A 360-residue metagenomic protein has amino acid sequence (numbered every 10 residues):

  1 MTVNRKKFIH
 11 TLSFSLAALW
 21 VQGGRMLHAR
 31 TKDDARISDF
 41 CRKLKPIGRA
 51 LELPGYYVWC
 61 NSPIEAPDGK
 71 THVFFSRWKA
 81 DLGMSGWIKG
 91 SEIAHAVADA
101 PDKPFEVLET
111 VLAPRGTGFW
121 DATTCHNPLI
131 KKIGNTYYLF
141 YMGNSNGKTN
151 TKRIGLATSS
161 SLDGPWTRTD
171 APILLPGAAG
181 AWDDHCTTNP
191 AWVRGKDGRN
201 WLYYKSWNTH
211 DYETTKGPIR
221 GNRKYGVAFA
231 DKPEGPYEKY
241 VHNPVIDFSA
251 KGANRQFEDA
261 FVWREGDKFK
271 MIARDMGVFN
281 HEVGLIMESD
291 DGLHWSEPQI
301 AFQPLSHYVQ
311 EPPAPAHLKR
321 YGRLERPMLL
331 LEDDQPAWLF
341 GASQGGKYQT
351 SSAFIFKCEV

Functional and structural regions predicted by a protein language model:
T2-V360: Carbohydrate-active catalytic/glycan-binding domains of CAZyme proteins, especially the secreted or lumenal ectodomains
